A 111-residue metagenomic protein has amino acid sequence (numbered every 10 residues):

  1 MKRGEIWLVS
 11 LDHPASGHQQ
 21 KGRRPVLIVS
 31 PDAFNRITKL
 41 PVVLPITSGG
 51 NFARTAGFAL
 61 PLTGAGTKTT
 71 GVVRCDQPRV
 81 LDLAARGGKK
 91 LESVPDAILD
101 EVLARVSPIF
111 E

Functional and structural regions predicted by a protein language model:
M1-E111: Conserved functional hotspots at enzyme active or ligand-binding sites that engage polyanionic ligands
